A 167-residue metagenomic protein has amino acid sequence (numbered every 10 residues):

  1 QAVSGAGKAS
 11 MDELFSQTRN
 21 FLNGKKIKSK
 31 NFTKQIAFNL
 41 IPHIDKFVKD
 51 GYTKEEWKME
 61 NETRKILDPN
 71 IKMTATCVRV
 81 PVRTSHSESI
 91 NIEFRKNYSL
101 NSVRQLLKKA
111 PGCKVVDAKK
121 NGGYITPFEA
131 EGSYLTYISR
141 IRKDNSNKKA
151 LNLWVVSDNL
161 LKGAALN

Functional and structural regions predicted by a protein language model:
Q1-L106: Active-site-lining helix/loop region of Rossmann-like oxidoreductase modules
I71-L166: C-terminal active-site/capping subdomain that shapes the small-molecule cofactor and substrate pocket of enzyme
